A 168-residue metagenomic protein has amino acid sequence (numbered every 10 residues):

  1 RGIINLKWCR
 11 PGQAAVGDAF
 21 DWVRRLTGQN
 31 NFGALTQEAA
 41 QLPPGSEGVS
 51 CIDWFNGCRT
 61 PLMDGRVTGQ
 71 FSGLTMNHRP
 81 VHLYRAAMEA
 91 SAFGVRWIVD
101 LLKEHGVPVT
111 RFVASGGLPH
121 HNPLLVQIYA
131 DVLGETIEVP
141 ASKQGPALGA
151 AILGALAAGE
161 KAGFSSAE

Functional and structural regions predicted by a protein language model:
R1-E168: Active-site core segments that coordinate phosphate-bearing ligands/cofactors across diverse enzyme families
